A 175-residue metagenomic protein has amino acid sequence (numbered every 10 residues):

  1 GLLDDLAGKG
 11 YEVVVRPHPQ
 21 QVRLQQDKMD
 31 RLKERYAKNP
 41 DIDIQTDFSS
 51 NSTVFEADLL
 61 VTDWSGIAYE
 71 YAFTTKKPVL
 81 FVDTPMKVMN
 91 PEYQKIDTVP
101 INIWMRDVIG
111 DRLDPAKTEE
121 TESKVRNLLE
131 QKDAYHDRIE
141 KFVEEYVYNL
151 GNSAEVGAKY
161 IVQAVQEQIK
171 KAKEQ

Functional and structural regions predicted by a protein language model:
G1-K33, P115, L129, N149 (+1 more regions): Conserved catalytic-core segment of nucleotide-activated headgroup transferases in glycan assembly
L3-D4, F55, R126, K159-V162 (+1 more regions): Surface-exposed alpha-helical segments enriched in charged/polar residues
V14, D43, L59-V61, L80 (+1 more regions): Hydrophobic/aromatic beta-strand patches that form the interior of the parallel beta-sheet core in alpha/beta enzyme
V15-P19, T46, D83-T84: Active-site proximal loops enriched in glycine and acidic residues that flank catalytic Cys/His/Asp and coordinate
Q25-Y69: Donor nucleotide-activated moiety binding/catalytic core segment of transferases that use nucleotide-activated donors
K33-E34, G66-E145: Catalytic binding pocket for nucleotide-activated donors in carbohydrate/polymer assembly enzymes
L150-Q175: C-terminal alpha-helical cap of glycosyltransferases
